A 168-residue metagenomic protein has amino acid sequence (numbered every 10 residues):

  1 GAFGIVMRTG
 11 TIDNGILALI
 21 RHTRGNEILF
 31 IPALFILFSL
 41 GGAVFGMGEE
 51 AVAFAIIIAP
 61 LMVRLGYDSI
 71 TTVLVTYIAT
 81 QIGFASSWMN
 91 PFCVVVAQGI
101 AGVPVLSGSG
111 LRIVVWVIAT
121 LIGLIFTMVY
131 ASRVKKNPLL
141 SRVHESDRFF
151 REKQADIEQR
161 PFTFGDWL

Functional and structural regions predicted by a protein language model:
G1, N26-E27, T163-L168: Helical membrane-embedded segments and adjacent short helical loop/helix-boundary regions of multi-pass membrane
G1-D13, W167: Core transmembrane alpha-helical segments of multi-pass membrane transporters/permeases
T9-R24, K136-V143: Flexible loop linkers connecting adjacent transmembrane helices in multi-pass alpha-helical membrane transporters
D13, A55-I56, P91-F92: A generic alpha-helix surface/boundary motif
I20-A85, V96, G102: Hydrophobic transmembrane alpha-helices that form the pore/transport pathway of multi-pass ion and small-solute
G41, V75-N90, R112-F126: Membrane-embedded alpha-helical segments of transport systems, primarily multispan ion/solute transporters
S87-I113: Transmembrane alpha-helical segments and their short flanking loops that form helix-hairpins/helix-helix interfaces
S109-L168: Long, contiguous bundles of hydrophobic transmembrane helices that form the permeation core of multi-pass
